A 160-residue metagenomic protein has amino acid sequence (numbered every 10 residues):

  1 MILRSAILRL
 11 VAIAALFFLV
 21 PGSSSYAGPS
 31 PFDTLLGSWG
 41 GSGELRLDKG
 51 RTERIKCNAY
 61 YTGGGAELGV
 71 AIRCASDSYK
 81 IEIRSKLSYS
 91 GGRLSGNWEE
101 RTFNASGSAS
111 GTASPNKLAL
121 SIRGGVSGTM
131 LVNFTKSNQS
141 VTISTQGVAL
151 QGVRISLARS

Functional and structural regions predicted by a protein language model:
M1-A6: N-terminal secretory signal peptides that target proteins for export/translocation
L8-R9, G37: Short hydrophobic/aromatic segments of transmembrane alpha-helices and their interfaces
R9-P21: Bacterial N-terminal signal peptides
G22-A27: Sec/Tat signal peptide C-region and signal peptidase I cleavage site
G28-N133, T142-S160: Central antiparallel beta-sheet cores of small beta-barrel/beta-sandwich binding domains
